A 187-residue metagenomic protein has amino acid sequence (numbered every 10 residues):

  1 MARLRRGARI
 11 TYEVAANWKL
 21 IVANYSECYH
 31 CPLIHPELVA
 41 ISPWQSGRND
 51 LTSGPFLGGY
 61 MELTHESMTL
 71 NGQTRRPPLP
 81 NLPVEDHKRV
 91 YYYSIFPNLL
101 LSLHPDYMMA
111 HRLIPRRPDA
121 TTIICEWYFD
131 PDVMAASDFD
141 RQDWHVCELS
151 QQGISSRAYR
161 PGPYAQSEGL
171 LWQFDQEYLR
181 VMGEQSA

Functional and structural regions predicted by a protein language model:
M1-A187: C-terminal catalytic domain of Rieske-type non-heme iron oxygenases
